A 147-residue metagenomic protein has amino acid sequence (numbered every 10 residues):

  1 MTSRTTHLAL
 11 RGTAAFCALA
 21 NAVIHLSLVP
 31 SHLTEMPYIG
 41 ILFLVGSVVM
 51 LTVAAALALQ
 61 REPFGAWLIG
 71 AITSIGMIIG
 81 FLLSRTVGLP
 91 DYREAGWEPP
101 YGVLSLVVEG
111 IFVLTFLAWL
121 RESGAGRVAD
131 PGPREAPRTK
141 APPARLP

Functional and structural regions predicted by a protein language model:
M1-P147: Membrane-interface extramembranous regions
